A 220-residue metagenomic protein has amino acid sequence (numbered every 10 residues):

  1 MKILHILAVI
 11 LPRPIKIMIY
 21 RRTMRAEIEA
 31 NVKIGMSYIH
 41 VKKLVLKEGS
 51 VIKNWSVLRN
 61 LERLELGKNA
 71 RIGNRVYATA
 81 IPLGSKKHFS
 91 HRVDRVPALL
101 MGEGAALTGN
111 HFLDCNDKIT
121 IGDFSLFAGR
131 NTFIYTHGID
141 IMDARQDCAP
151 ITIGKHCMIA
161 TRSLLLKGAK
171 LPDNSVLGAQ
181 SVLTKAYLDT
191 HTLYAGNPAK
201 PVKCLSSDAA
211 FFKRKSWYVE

Functional and structural regions predicted by a protein language model:
M1-N31, G49, R63, N69 (+6 more regions): Terminal amphipathic alpha-helical/low-complexity segments used for targeting or macromolecular assembly
I39-L46, V51-A169, L205-S206: Flexible, glycine/small-residue-enriched loop-and-beta-strand segment within the central core of proteins
S163, S181, A199: Short, flexible micro-motifs
L177-G178: Canonical bilayer-spanning transmembrane alpha-helix
